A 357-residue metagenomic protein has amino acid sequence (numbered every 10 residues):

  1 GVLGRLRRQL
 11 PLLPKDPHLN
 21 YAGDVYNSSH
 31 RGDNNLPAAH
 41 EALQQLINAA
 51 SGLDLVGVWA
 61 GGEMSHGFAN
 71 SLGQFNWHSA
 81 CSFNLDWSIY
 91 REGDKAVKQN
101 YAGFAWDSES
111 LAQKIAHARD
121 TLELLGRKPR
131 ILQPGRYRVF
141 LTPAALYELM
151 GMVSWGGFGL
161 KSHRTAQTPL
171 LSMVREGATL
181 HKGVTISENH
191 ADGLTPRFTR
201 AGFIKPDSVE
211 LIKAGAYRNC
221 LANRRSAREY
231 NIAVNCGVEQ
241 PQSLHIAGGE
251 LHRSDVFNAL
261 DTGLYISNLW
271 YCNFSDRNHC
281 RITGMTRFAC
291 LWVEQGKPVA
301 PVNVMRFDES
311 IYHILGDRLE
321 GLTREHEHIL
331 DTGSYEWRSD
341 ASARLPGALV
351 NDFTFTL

Functional and structural regions predicted by a protein language model:
G1-P196, I204-K205, K213-A216, K297 (+3 more regions): Active-site bordering "gate/hinge" segments that shape substrate access to catalytic or cofactor-binding pockets
V2, M173-L357: Dual-mode signal for accessory low-complexity, basic/Gly-rich regions
